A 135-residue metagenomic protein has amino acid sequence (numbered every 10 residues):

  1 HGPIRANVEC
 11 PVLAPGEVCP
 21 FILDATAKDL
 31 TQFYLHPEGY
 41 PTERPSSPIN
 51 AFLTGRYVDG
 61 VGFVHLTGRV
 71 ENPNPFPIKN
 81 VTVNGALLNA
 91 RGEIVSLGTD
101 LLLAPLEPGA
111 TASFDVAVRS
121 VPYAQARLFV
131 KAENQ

Functional and structural regions predicted by a protein language model:
H1, V8-E9, T82-G85, T99-L102: Hydrophobic beta-strand segments
H1-G2, L88-E93, E133: Change "in extracellular beta-sheet-rich domains … of secreted and cell-surface proteins" to "in beta-sheet-rich domains
H1-P3, P77-N80, I94-V95: Short acidic/proline- and small/hydrophobic-mixed sequence motifs that coincide with surface turns and coil-to-beta
C10-E17, A104-T111: Short proline/glycine- and polar residue-rich coil/turn motifs
E17-T67, L97, L103, D115-Q135: Terminal connector regions
D59-G60, P75-P77, L106: Short glycine/serine/proline-enriched coil/turn segments at secondary-structure junctions
V70-N74: Asparagine-centered strand-capping/turn motif at beta-strand->loop junctions
